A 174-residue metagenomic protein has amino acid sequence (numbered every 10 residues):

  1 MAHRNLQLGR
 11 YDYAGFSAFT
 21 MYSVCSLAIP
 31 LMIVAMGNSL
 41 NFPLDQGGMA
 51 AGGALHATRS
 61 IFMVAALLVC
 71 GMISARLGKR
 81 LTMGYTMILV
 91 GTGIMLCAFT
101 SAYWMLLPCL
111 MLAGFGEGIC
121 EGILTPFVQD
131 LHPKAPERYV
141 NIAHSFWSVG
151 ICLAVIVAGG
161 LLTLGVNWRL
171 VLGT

Functional and structural regions predicted by a protein language model:
Y11-F42: Extracytoplasmic
L27, R59-L68, C152: Residue-level signature of mid-helix packing/kink "hotspots" within the transmembrane helices of 12-pass Major
G78, F99-W104, P133: Helix-breaking motifs and short loop linkers at transmembrane-helix boundaries and internal kinks in secondary membrane
R80-M83: Primarily marks hydrophobic transmembrane alpha-helices of the MFS/SLC 12-helix fold
I88-S101: C-terminal ends and interior cores of transmembrane alpha-helices in multi-pass membrane transporters/permeases
G93, W104-L112: Paired small-residue
C109-W147: Cytoplasmic helix-loop-helix junction between adjacent transmembrane helices in 12-TM secondary transporters
K134-A135, I142-T174: Helix-loop-helix hairpin linking two adjacent transmembrane segments in secondary transporters
